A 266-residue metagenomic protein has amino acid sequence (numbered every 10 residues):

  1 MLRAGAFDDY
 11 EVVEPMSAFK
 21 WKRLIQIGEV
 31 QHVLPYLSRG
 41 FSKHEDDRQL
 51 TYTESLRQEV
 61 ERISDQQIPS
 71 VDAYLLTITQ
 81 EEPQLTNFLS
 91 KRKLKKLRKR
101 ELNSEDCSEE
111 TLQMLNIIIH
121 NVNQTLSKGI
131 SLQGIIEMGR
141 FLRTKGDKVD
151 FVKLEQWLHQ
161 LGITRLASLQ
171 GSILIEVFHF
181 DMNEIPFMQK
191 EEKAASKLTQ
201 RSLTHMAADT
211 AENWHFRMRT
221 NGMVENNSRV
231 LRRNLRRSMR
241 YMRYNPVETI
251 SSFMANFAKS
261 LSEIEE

Functional and structural regions predicted by a protein language model:
M1-E266: Conserved NTP-donor binding/palm subdomain of two-metal-ion nucleotidyltransferases/polymerases, i.e., the charged
